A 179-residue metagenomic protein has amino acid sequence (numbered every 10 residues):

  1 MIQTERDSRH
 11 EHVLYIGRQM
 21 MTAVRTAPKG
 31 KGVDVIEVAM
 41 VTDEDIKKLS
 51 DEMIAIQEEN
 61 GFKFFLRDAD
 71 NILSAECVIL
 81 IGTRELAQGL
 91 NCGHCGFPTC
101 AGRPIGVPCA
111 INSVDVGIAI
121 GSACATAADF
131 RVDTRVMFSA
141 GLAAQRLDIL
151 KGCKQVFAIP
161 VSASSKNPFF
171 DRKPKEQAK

Functional and structural regions predicted by a protein language model:
M1-K179: Acidic, surface-exposed loops and disordered segments
